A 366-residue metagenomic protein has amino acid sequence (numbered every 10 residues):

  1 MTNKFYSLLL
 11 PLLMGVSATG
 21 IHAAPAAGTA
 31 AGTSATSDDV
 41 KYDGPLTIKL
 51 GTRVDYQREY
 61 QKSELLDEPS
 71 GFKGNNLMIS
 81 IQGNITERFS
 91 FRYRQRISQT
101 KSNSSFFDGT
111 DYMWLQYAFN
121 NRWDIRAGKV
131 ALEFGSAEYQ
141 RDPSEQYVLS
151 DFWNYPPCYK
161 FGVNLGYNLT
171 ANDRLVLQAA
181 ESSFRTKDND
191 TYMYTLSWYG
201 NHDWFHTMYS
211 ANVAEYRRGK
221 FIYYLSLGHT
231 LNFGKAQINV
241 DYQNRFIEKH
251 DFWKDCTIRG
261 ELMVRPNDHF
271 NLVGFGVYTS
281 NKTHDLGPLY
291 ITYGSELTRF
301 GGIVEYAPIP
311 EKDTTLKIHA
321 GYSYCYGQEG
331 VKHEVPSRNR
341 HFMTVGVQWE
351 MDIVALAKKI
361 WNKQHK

Functional and structural regions predicted by a protein language model:
M1-R53, F342, G346-M351, L356-K366: N-terminal periplasmic/intermembrane-space "pro-region" immediately following the signal or transit peptide
S37-R58, E68-S182, Y199-N201: Outer membrane beta-barrel
R53-D67, N103, A118, H202-K366: Outer-membrane beta-barrel pore domains
S70-F72, D108, K187, Y293 (+1 more regions): Aromatic-acidic/polar surface patches that form glycan- and anion
N75, G109, N121, Y159 (+5 more regions): Exposed loop/turn and edge beta-strand positions of beta-sandwich/beta-sheet ligand-binding modules
F134-S136, R185-K187, Q328-E329: Short catalytic/ligand-binding loop motif for oxyanion handling, primarily in non-cytosolic enzymes, centered on
E145, L149-N164, A171-R174, R185 (+2 more regions): Contiguous hydrophobic segments
V176-F221: Loop-centered beta-sheet repeat module
